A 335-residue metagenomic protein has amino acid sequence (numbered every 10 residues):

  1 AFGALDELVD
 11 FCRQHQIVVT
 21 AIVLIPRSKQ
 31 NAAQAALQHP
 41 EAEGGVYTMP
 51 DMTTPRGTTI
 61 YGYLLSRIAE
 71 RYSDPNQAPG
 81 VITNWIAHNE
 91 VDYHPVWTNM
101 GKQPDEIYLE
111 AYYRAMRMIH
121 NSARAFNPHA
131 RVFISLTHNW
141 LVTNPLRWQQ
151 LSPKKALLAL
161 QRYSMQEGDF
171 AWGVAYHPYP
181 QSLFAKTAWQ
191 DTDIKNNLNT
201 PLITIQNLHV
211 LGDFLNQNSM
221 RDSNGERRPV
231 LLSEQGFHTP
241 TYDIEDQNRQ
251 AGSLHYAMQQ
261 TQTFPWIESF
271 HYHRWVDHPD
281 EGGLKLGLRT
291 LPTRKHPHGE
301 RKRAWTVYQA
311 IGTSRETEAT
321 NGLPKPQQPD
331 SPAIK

Functional and structural regions predicted by a protein language model:
A1-T143, Q181-S182, D277-G282: Substrate-binding cleft and catalytic face of glycoside hydrolase catalytic domains, especially the flexible beta-alpha
F2-G3, P55-T59, E106-R114, L198-I205 (+3 more regions): Soluble non-cytosolic domains of exported or imported proteins
A4-F11, L64, I68, Y112-I119 (+4 more regions): A general structural detector for well-ordered alpha-helical segments in enzyme core domains, enriched
V18, R131-V132, P229, E268-H271: Beta-sheet entry/capping signal
A32-A33, L37-Y47, M52-T53, I86 (+4 more regions): Aromatic-rich peripheral "rim/lid" segments of glycoside hydrolase catalytic domains that contact and position glycan
A69-E70, V81-T83, I107-I244: Noncatalytic carbohydrate-binding groove/subsite architecture in carbohydrate-active enzymes
S73-N76, N127, S219, Q262-P265 (+1 more regions): Secondary-structure transition/hinge residues
Q77-A78, E167, T263, R301: Extracytoplasmic/secreted proteins and extracellular or luminal domains
